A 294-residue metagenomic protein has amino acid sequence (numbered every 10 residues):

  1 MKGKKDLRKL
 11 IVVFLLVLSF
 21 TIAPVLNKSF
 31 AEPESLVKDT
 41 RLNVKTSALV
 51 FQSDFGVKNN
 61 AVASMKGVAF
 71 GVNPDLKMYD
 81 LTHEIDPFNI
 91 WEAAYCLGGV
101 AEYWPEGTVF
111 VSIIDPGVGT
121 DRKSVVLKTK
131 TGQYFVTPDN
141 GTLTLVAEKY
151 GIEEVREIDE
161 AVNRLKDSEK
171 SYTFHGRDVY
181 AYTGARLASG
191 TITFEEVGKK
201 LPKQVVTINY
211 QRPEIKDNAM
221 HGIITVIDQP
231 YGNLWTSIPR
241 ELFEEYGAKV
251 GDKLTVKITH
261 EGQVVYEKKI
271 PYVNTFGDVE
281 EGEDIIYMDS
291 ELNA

Functional and structural regions predicted by a protein language model:
G3-V12: Bacterial N-terminal signal peptides that target proteins for export
V13-A23: Bacterial N-terminal signal peptides
I22-V37: Sec-dependent signal peptide cleavage junction
A48, N60, G71-M78, E84 (+3 more regions): Active-site histidine-anchored catalytic micro-motif
V50-Q52, K58-V68: Primarily the active-site beta-strand->alpha-helix module of PP2C/PPM metal-dependent phosphatases, and frequently
V68, V72-D75, V100-W104, K149 (+2 more regions): Change "in soluble alpha/beta enzymes" to "in soluble alpha/beta proteins
D167-V250: Anionic-ligand-binding alpha/beta catalytic cores of soluble enzymes and soluble regulatory domains that recognize
L234-A294: A conserved acidic, glycine/proline-rich C-terminal tail/linker
